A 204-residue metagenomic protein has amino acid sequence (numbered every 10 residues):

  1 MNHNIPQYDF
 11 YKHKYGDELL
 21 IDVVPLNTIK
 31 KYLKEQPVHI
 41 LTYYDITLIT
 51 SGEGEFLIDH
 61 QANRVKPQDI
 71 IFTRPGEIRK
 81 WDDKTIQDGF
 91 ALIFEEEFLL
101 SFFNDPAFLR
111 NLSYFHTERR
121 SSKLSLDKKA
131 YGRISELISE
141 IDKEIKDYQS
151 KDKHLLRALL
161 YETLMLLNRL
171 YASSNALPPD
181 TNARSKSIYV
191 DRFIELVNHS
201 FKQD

Functional and structural regions predicted by a protein language model:
M1-R64: Generic protein-terminus/edge-of-domain signal
N2-E18, D82-K143, S173: A hydrophobic/aromatic-rich effector-binding and dimerization subdomain of bacterial HTH-type transcriptional regulators
D45-L48, R133-L137, L159, T163-L166: Amphipathic, well-ordered alpha-helical segments in soluble domains
E55-L57, T73, I78-K84, F90: Short beta-strand His + acidic residue motifs that chelate non-heme Fe in jelly-roll/DSBH and cupin folds
H60-R74: Short acidic-glycine-tyrosine-enriched beta hairpin
A130-R133, N182-F193: N-terminal positioning helix adjacent to the helix-turn-helix/winged-helix DNA-binding module
D142-Q149, L166-A176, R192-D204: Basic, amphipathic alpha-helical hairpins
I145-Y161, D180-R184: All-alpha amphipathic helical-bundle segments outside canonical DNA-binding/catalytic cores that form hydrophobic
